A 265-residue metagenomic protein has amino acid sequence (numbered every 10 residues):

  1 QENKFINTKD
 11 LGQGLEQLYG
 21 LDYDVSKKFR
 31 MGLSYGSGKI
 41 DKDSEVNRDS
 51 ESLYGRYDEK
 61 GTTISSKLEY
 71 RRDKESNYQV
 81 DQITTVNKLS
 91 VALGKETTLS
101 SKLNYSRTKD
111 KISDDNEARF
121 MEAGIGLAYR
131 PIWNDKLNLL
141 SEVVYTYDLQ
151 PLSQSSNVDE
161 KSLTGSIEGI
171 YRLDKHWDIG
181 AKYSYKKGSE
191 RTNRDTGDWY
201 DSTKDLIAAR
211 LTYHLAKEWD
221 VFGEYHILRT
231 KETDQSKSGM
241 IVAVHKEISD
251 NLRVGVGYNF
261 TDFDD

Functional and structural regions predicted by a protein language model:
Q1-D265: Gram-negative and organellar
